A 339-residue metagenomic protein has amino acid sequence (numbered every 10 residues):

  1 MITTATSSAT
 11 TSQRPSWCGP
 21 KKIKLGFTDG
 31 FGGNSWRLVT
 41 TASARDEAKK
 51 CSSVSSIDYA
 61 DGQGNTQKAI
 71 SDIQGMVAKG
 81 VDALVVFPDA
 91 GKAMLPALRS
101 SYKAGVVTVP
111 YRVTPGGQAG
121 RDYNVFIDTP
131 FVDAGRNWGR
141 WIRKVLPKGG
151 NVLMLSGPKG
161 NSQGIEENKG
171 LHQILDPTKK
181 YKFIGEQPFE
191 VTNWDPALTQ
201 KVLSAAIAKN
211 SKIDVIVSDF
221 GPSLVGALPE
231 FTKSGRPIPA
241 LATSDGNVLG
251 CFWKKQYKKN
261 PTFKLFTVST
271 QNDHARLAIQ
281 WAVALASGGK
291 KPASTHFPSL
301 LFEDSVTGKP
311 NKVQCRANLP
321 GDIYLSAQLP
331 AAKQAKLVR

Functional and structural regions predicted by a protein language model:
M1-R339: A residue-level marker of the well-folded mature domains of exported/periplasmic proteins
